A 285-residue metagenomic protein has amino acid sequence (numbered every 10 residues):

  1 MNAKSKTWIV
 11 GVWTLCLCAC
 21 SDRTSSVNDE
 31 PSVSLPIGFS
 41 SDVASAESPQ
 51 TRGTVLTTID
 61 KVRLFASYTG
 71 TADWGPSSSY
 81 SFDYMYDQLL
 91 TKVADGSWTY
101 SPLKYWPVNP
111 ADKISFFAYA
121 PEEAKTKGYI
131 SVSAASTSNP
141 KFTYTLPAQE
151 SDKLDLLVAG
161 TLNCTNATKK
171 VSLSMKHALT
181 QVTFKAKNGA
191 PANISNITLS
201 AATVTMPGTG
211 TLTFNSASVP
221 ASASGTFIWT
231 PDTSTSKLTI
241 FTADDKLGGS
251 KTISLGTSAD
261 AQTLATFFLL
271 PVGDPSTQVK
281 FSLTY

Functional and structural regions predicted by a protein language model:
N2-I9, C18-Y285: Sec-type signal peptide cleavage vicinity
G11-W13: Classical Sec-dependent N-terminal signal peptides that target proteins to the secretory pathway
